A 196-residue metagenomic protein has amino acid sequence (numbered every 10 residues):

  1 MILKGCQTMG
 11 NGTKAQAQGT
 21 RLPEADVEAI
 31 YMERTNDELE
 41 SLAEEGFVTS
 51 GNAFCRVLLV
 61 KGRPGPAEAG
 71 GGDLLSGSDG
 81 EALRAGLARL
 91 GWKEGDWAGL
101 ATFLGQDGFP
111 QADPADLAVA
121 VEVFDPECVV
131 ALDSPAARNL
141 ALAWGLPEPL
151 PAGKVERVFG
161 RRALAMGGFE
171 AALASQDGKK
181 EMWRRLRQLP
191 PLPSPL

Functional and structural regions predicted by a protein language model:
I2-L196: A polyanion-binding, active-site-adjacent surface
